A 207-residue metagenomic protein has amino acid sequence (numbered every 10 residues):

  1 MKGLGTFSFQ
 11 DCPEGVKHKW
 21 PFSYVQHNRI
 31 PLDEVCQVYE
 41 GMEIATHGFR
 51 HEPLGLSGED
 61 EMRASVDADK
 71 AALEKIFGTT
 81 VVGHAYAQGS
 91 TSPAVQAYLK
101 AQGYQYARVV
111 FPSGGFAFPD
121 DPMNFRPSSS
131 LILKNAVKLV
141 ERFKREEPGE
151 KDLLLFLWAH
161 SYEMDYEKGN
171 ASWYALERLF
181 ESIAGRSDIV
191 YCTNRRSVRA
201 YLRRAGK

Functional and structural regions predicted by a protein language model:
M1-V95, G114-N124, L153-M164: Metal-dependent polysaccharide deacetylase catalytic core of the NodB/CE4 family, i.e., the active-site-bearing domain
T6, E74-K75, Y106-G115, A159-K207: C-terminal domain-boundary segment and adjacent tail
V25-P31, V66, A136-E141, S172-L179: Well-ordered, non-membrane alpha-helical segments in soluble/globular domains
A68, A72-I76, R142-E146, S182: A generic secondary-structure signal
A97-Y104: Short, surface-exposed basic-aromatic patches at helix termini and helix-loop junctions that form
M123-L131: Gly/Pro-rich active-site loop or hairpin
S130-E147: A Trp-anchored, charged/polar loop motif used as the substrate-binding/catalytic surface of acyl/ester-handling
